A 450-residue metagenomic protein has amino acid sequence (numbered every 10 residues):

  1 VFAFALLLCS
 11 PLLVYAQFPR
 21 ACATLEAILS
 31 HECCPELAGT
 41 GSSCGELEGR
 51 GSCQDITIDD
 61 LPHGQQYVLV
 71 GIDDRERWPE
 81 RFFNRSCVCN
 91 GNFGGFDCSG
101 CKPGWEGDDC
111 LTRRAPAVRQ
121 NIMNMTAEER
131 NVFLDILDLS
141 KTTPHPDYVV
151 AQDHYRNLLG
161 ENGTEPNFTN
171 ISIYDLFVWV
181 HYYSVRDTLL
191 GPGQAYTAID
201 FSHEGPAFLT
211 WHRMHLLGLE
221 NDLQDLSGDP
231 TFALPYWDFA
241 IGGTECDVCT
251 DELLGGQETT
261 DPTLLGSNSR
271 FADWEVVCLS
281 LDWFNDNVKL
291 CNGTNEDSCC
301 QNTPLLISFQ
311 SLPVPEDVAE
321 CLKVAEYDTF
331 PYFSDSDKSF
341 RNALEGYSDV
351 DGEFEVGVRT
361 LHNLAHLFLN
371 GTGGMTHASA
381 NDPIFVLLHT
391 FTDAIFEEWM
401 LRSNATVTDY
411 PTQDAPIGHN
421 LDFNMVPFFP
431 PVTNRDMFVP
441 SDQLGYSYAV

Functional and structural regions predicted by a protein language model:
V1-A16: Cleavable N-terminal signal peptides of Sec/SRP-targeted secreted and luminal proteins
A16-N90, D97-G100, D108-V450: C-terminal accessory segments of proteins
